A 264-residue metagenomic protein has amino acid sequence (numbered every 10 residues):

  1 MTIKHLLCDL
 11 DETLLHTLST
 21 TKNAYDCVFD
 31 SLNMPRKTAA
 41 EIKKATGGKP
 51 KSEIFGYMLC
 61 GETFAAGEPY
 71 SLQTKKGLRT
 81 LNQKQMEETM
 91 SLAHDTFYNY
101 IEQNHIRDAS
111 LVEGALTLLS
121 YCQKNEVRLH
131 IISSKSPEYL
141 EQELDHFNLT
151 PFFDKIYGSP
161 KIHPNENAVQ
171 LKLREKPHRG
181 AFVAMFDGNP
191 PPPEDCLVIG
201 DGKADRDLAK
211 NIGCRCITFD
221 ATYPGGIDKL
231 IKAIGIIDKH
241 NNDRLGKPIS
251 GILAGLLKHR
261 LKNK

Functional and structural regions predicted by a protein language model:
M1-C8, G246-K264: Non-catalytic pre-domain segments flanking phosphatase-related domains
T2-E113, E138: N-terminal helical cap/lid subdomain that shapes the substrate entry/recognition surface in HAD-like hydrolases
D9, G200-D201: Acidic di-acidic motifs
A65-N82, K161-R174, G246-S250: Intrinsically disordered, low-complexity Ser/Thr- and acidic-rich flexible linkers and loops, especially at boundaries
N99-I131, P137-E141, R179: Short, acidic loop-to-helix structural element flanking the phosphoryl-transfer center in phosphate-processing enzymes
R107, H130, S136-L197, K203-I212 (+1 more regions): Substrate-recognition "cap/lid" segment bordering the active-site pocket of phosphatases
